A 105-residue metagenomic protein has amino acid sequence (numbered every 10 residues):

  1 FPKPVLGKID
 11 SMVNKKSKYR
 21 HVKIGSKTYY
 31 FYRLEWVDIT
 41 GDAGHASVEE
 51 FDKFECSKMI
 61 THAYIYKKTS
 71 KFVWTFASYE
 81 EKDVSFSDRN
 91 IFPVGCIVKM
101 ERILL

Functional and structural regions predicted by a protein language model:
F1-S11: N-terminal amphipathic/basic-hydrophobic helices that include classical n-h-c signal peptides and signal-anchor
I9, V13-L105: Conserved RNA-binding domains used in RNP assembly and mRNA/RNA metabolism
